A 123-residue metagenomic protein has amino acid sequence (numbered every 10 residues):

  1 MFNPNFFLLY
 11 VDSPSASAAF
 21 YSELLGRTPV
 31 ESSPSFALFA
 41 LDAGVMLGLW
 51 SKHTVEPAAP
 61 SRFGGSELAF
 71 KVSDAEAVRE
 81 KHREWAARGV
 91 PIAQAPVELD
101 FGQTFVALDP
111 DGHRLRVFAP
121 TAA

Functional and structural regions predicted by a protein language model:
M1-A18, E67-F70, T121-A123: N-terminal beta-strand motif that seeds the catalytic metal site of vicinal oxygen chelate
M1-N3, S61-G65, E98-L99: Short glycine-enriched loop/turn motifs at secondary-structure junctions
L8-L47, S51-H53: Core segments of cupin and vicinal oxygen chelate
P34-F36, E67, G102-T104: Short hydrophobic/aromatic beta-strand or adjacent loop that forms the aromatic wall/cage of a ligand/substrate-binding
M46, A69, T104-V106: Short hydrophobic/aromatic beta-strand element in the GNAT-like acyltransferase core that lines or flanks the acyl-donor
T54-A58: Short beta-strand/turn micro-motifs at beta-sheet edges
L68-E84, G89-V90: Mid-chain, well-packed structural core segment of small domains
H82-A123: Vicinal oxygen chelate
